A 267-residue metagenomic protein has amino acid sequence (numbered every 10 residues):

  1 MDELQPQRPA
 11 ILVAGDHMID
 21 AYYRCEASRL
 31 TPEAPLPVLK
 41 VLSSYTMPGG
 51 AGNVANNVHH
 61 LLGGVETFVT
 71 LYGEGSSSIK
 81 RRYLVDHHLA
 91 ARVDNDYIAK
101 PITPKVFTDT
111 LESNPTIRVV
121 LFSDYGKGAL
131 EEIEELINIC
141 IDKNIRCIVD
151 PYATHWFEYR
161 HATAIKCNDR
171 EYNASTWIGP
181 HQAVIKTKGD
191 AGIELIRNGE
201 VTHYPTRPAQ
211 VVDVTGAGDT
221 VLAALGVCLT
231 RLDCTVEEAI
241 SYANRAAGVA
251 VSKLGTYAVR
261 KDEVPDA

Functional and structural regions predicted by a protein language model:
M1-L30, A34, K40-V214, T230-V236 (+2 more regions): Ribokinase/PfkB-type carbohydrate-kinase core domain
G218: Short basic (Lys/Arg) and small-residue
A224-L225, T230: Flexible, glycine-rich loop/tail regions that form catalytic "lids" or insertion modules at the edges of active sites
